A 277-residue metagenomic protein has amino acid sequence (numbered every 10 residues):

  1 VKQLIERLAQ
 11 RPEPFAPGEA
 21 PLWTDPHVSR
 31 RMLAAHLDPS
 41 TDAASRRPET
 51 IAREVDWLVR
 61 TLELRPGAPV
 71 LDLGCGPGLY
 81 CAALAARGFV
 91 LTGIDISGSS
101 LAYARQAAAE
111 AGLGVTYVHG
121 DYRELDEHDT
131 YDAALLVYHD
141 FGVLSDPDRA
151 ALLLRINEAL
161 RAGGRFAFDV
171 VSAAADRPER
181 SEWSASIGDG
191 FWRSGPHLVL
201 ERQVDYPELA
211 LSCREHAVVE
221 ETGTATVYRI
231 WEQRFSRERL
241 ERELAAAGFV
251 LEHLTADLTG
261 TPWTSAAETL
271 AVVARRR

Functional and structural regions predicted by a protein language model:
V1-W23: N-terminal auxiliary segments of SAM/dcSAM-dependent transferases
P48-P66: Conserved alpha-helix/loop element of class I SAM-dependent methyltransferases that forms part of the SAM/SAH-binding
P77-F89: Conserved SAM-binding loop of SAM-dependent methyltransferases across substrates and taxa, primarily the Class I
S97-S99: Conserved SAM/SAH-binding beta-strand->alpha-helix loop
A111-R123: Conserved SAM-binding strand-loop segment of SAM-dependent methyltransferases
D126-A133: A short acidic, Gly/Pro-enriched loop at the edge of an enzyme's catalytic core that lines a small-molecule cofactor
A150-A162: A short glycine-rich, Lys/Arg-flanked "PGG" loop and its adjoining helix->strand segment in the class I
A167-R242: SAM-dependent methyltransferase
